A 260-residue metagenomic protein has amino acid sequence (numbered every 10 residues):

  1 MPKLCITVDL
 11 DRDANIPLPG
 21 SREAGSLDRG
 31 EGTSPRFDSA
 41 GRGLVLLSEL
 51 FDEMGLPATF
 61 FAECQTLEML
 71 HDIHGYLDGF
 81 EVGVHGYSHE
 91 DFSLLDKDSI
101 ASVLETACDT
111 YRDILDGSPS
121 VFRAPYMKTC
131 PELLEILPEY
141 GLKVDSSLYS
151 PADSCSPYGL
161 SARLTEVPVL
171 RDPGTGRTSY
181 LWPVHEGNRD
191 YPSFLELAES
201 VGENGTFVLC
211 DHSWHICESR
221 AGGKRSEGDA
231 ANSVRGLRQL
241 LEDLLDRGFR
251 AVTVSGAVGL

Functional and structural regions predicted by a protein language model:
M1-V121, Y126-P173, Y191-W214, R220-L260: Catalytic alpha-helical scaffold of carbohydrate-active enzymes acting on polysaccharides/glycoconjugates
R177-P183, E218-G222: Short conserved micro-motifs at the rims of enzyme active sites and ligand-binding pockets
Y180-E196: Acidic, His/Gly-enriched loop-helix segments that form or flank divalent-metal centers in metallo-dependent hydrolases
